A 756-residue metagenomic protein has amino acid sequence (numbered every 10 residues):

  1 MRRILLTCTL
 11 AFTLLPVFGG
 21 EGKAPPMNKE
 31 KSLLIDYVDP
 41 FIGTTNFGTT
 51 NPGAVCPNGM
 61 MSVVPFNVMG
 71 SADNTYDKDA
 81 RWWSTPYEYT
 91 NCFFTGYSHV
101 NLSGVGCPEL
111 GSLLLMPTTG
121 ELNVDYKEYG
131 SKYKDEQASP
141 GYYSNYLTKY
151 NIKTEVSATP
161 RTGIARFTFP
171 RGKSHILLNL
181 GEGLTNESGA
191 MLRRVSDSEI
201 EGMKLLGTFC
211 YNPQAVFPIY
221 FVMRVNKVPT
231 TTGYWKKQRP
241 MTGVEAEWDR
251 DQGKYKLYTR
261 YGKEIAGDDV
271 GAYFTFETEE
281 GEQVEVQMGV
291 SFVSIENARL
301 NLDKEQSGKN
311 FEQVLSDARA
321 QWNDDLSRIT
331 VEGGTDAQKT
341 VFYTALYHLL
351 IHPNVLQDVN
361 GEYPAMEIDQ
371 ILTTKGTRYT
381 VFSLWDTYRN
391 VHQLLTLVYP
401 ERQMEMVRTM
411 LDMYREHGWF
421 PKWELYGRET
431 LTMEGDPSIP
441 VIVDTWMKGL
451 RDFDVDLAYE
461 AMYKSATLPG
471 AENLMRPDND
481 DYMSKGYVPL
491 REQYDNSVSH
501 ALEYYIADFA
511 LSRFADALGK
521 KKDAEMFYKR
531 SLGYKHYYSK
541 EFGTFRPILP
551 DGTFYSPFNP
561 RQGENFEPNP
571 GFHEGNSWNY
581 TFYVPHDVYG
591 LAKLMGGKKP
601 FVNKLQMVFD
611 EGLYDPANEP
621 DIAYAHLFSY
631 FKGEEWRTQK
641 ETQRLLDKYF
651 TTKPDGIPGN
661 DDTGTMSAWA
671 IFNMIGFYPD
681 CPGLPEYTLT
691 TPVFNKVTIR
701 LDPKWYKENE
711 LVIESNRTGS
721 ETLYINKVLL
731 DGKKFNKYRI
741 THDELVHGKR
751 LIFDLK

Functional and structural regions predicted by a protein language model:
M1-M27: Bacterial Sec-dependent N-terminal signal peptides
G22-H392, T396-P440, W446-L502, R513-H536 (+9 more regions): Accessory carbohydrate-recognition regions in carbohydrate-active enzymes
A507: ATP-dependent phospho-/nucleotidyl transfer catalytic cores
E710-R717: Beta-strand-rich recognition domains
